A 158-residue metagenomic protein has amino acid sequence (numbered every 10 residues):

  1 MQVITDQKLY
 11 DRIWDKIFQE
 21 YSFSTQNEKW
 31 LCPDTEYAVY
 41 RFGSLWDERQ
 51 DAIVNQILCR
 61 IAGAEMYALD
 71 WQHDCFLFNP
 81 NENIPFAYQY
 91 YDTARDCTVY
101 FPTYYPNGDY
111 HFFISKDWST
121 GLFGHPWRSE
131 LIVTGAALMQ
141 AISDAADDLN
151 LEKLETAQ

Functional and structural regions predicted by a protein language model:
M1-Q158: Structured alpha/beta or helical-core interaction and ligand-binding surfaces enriched in interleaved
